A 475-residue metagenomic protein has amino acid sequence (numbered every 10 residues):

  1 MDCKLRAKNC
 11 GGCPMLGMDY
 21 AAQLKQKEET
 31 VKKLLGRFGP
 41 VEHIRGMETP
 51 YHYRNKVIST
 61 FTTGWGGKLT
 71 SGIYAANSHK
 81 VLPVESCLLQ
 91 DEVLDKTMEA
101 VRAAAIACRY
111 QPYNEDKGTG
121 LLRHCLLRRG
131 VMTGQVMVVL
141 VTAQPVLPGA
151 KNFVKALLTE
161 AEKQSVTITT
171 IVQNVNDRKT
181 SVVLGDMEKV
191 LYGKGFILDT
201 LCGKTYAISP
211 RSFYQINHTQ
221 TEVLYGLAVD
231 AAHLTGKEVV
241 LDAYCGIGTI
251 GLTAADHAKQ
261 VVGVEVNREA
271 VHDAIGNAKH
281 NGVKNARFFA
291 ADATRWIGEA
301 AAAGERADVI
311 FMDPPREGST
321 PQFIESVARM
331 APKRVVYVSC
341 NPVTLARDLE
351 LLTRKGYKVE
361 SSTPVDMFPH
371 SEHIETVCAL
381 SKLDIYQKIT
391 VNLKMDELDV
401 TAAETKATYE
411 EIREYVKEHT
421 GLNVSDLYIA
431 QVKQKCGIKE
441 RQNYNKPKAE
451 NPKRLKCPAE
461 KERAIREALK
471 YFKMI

Functional and structural regions predicted by a protein language model:
C3-R6, C10-C13, C340: Short cysteine clusters
G11-P112, L127, M132, V146-L147: Extended interfacial segments that mediate partner engagement and assembly in macromolecular machines
L127, G134-A143, T205-S209, V309: Short, aliphatic-rich beta-strand segments
P148-T401, Y409-E410: Rossmann-like S-adenosyl-L-methionine
T408-T420, A430-C436: DNA-recognition alpha helix
E440-E450: Short Lys/Arg-enriched helix C-cap and helix-to-coil transition segments that create basic nucleic-acid-contact patches
R454-I475: Phospho-regulated, low-complexity intrinsically disordered regions of nuclear gene-regulatory and chromatin-associated
